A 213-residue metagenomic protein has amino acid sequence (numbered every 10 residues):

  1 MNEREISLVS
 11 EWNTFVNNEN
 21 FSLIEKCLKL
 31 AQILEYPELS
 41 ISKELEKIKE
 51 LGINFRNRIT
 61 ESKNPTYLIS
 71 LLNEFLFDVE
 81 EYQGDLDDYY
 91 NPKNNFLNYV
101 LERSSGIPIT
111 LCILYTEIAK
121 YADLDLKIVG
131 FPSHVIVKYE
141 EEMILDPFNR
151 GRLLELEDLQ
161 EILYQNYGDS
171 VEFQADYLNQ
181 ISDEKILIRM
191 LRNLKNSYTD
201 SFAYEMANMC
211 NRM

Functional and structural regions predicted by a protein language model:
M1-M213: A structural boundary/capping signal
